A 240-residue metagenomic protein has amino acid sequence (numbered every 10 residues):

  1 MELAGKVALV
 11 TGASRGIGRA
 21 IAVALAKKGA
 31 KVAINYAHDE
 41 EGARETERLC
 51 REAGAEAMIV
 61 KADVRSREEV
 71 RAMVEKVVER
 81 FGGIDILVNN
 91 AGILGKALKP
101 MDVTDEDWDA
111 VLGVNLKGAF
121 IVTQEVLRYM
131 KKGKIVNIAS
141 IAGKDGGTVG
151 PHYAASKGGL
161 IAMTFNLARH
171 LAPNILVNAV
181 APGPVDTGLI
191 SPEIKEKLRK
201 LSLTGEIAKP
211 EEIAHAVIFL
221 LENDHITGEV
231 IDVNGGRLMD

Functional and structural regions predicted by a protein language model:
E2, Y129, K209-V233, L238: C-terminal substrate-recognition "lid" of short-chain dehydrogenase/reductases
V7, S14-R15: Conserved glycine-rich cofactor-binding loop
E40, K61-M73, D105, E211-E212: The beta1-alpha1 cofactor-binding region of Rossmann-like NAD(H)/NADP(H)-dependent oxidoreductases
L98-P100, T104-L112, L198: Substrate-binding pocket helix/loop in short-chain dehydrogenase/reductase
T123, S156, T164: Active-site helix of classical SDR
R128, A168-P173: Alpha-helical segment proximal to the catalytic Tyr-Lys
S140: Residue(s) in the substrate-gating loop at a strand-loop-helix junction that position the organic substrate next
